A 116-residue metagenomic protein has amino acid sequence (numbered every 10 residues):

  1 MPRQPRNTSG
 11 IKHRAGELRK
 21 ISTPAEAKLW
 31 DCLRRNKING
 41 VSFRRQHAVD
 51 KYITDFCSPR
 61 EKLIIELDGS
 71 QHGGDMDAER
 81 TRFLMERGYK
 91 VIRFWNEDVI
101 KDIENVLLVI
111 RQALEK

Functional and structural regions predicted by a protein language model:
M1-V41, E115-K116: Solvent-exposed, charged helical/coil patches that constitute nucleic-acid or partner-interaction surfaces
L18, S22, H47-A113: Basic, amphipathic alpha-helical patches used to engage nucleic acids or provide basic targeting signals, exemplified
